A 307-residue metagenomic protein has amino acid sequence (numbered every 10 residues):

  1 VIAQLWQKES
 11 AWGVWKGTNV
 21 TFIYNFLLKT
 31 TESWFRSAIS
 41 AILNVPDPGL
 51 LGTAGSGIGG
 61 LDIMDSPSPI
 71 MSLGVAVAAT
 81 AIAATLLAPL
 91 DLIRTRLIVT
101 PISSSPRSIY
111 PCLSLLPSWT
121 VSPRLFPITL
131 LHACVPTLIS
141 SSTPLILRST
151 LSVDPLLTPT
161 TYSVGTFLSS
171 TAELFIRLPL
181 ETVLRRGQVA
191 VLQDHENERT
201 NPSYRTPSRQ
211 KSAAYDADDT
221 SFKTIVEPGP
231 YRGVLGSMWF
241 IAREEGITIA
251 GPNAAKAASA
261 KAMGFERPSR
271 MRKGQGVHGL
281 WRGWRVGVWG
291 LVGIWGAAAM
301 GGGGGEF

Functional and structural regions predicted by a protein language model:
V1-P159: Fungal eukaryote-biased detector of long internal structured cores
L61-S72, P159-T161, P228-Y231, R270-G279: Glycine-rich, flexible loop segments associated with nucleotide phosphate handling
A78, I82-A84, G165-L178: Alpha-helical membrane-embedded segments
L157-T166, G283: Extracellular loop 3-seventh transmembrane helix
S169-F307: Fungal C-terminal region signature
